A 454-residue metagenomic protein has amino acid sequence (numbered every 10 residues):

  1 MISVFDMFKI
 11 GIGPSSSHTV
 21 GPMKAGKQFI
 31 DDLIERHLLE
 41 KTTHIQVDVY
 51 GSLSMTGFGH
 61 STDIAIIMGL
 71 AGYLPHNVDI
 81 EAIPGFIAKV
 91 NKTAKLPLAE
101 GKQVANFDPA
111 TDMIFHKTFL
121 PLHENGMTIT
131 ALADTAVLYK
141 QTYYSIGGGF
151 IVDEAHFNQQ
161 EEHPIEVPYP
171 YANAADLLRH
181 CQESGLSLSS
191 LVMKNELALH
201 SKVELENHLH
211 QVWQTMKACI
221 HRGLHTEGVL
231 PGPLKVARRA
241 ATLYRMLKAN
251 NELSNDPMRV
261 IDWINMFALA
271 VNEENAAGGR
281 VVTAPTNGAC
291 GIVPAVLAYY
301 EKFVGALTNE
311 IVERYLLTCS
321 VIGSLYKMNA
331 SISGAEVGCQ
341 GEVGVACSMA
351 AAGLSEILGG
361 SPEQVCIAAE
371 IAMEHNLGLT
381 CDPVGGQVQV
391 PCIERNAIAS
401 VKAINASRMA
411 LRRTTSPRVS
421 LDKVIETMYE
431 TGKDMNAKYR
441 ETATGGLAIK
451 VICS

Functional and structural regions predicted by a protein language model:
F8-G26, A277-V296, V337-C347: Conserved phosphate/anionic-ligand binding catalytic regions in large, soluble enzymes, centered on
I12-M55, L122: Accessory carbohydrate-recognition regions in carbohydrate-active enzymes
S17-I34, P294-A306, A351-G359: Alpha-helical support elements that line or immediately flank enzyme active sites and cofactor-binding pockets
H44-G57, K89-P97, L243, Y315-M328 (+2 more regions): Short, mixed-charge aromatic SLiMs
P75-L253: C-terminal regulatory domains involved in ligand/effector binding and gene-expression control
K202-G334, G338, G446-S454: Accessory "access/gating" subregions that flank catalytic or transport cores
L307, T318, S324-A397, M409-R418: Hydrophobic alpha-helical bundle architecture
R418-S454: Extended hydrophobic packing segments that form well-structured cores
